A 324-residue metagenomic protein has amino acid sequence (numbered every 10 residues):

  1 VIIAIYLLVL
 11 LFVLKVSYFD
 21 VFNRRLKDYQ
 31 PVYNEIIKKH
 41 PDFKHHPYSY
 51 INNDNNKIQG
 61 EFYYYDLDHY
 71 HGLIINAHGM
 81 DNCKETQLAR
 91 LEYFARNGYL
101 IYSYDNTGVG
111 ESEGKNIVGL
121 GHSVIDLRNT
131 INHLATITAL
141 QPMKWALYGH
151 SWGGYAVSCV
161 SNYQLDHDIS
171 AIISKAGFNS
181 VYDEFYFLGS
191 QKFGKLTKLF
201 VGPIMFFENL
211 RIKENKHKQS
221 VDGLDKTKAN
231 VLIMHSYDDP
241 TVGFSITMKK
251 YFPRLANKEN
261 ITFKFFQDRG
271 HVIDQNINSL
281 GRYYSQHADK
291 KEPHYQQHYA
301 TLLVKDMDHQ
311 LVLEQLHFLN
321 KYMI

Functional and structural regions predicted by a protein language model:
I2-I51, I58-Y63, S285-Y299: An N-terminal hydrophobic leader/cap segment in hydrolases
M80-Y93, N106, S245: The serine-hydrolase catalytic nucleophile loop
L91-E113: Conserved alpha/beta-hydrolase
I117-T138: Alpha/beta-hydrolase active-site loop
C159-E214: Hydrolase active-site cap/lid region
T227, I233-D239: Short beta-strand/loop motif that positions the catalytic acidic residue of the alpha/beta-hydrolase fold
P240-I246: Conserved alpha/beta-hydrolase "acid-adjacent" motif
K258-I324: C-terminal catalytic histidine-bearing segment of alpha/beta-hydrolase fold enzymes
